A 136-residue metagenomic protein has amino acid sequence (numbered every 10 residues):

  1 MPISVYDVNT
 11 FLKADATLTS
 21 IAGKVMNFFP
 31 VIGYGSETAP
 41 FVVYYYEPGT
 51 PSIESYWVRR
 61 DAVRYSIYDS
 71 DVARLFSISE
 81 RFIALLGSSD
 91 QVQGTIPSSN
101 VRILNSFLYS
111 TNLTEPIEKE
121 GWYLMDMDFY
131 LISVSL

Functional and structural regions predicted by a protein language model:
M1-S55, S89-V101: Small/polar-rich, solvent-exposed N-terminal microdomains that initiate assembly or binding
F29, Y68, L85-G87: Predominantly extracellular/luminal cell-surface or secreted proteins
V31, E47-G49, S70, I132-L136: Generic structural motif
S52-V58, I117-E120: Short, solvent-exposed beta-strand/turn "edge" segments of beta-rich domains on protein surfaces
W57-L75, E80-F82, W122-V134: Oligomerization/assembly interface segments of phage tail-like spikes and tubes
G87-S135: Acidic-leaning, charged glycine-interspersed low-complexity segments
